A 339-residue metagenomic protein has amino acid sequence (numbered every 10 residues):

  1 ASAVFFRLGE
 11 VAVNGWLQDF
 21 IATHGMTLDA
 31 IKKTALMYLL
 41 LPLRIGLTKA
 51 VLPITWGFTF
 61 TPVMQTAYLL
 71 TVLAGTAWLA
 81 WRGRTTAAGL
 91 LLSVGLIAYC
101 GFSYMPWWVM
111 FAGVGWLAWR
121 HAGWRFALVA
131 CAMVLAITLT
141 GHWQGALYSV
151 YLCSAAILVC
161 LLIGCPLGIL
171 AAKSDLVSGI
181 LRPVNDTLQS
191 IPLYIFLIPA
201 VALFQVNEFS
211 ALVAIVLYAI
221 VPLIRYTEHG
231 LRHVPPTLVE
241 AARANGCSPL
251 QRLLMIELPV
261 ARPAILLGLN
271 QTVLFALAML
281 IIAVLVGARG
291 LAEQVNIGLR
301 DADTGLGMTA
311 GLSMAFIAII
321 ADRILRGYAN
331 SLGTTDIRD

Functional and structural regions predicted by a protein language model:
A1-Y151, L158, L325-D339: N-terminal, non-cleaved signal-anchor transmembrane helix
T55-T59, A98-F102, W143-Y151, A155 (+8 more regions): Alpha-helical membrane-interface segments at transmembrane helix boundaries
T86-G89, A130, G141-A200, R225-H229: Cytoplasmic-entry segments and transmembrane alpha-helices of multi-pass inner-membrane transporters
W107-V109, R125-F126, Q144-C160, R182 (+3 more regions): Loop-to-helix entry region at the N-terminal start of transmembrane alpha-helices in multi-pass membrane transporters
I157, V213, L217, P249-A283 (+3 more regions): Transmembrane alpha-helices
I191, L203-F204, V216-I220, T227-L231 (+3 more regions): Hydrophobic/aromatic residues within the transmembrane alpha-helices of Major Facilitator Superfamily
A202, L231, A276-I317, A329-D339: Glycine-rich helix-loop "coupling/hinge" segments at transmembrane-helix boundaries in multipass transporters
P222-Q271, V295: Short cytoplasmic-facing helical segments at TM-TM junctions of multi-pass membrane proteins
